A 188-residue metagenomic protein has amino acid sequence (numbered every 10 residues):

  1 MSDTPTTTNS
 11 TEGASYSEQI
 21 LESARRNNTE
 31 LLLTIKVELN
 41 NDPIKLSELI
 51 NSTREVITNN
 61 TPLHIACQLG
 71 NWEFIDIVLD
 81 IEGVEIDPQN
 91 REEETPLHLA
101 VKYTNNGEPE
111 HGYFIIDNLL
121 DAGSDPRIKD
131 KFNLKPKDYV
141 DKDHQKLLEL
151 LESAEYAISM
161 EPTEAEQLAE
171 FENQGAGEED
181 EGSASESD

Functional and structural regions predicted by a protein language model:
M1-E22, A122, K131-D188: Ankyrin-repeat-protein effector appendages
M1-S52, N60, Q68: Extreme N-terminal segments of fungal proteins
E12-I20, E48-P62, Q89-T104, D130-K135: Ankyrin-repeat boundary/"N-cap" motif
L31, E73-F74, H111-I115, K146-L147: Conserved ankyrin/ankyrin-like repeat signature
K36-N51, D76-I86, Y113-D125, E152-A157: Ankyrin repeat domain, specifically the short helix-to-loop turn at the C-terminus of the second helix of each repeat
T53-E82: Acidic (E/D-rich), amphipathic helical modules within compact regulatory domains
